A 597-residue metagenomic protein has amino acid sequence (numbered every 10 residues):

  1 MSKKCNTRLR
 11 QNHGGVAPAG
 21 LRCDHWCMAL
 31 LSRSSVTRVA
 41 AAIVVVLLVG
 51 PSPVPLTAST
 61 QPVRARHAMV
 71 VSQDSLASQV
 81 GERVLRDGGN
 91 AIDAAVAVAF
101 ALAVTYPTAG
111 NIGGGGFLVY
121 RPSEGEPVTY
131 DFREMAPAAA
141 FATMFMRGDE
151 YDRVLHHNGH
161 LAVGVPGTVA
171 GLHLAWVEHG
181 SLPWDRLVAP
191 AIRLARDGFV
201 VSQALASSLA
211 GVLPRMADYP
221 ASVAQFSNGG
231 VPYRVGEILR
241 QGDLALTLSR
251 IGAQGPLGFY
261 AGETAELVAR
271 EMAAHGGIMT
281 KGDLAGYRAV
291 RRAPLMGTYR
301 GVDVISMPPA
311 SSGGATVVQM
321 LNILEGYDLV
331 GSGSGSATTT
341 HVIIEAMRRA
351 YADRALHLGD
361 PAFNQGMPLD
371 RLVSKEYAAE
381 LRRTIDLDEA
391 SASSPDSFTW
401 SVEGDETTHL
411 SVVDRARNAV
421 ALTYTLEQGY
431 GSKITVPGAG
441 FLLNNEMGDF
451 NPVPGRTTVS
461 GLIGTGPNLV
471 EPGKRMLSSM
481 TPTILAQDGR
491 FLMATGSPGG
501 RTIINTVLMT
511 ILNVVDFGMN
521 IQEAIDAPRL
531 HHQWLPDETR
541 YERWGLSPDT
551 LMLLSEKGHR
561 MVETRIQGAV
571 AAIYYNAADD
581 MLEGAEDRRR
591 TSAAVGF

Functional and structural regions predicted by a protein language model:
K3-L9, H13-G14: Short terminal hydrophobic/aromatic SLiMs and anchors at protein ends
N6, C23-H25: Short, positively charged and aromatic/hydrophobic N-terminal segments
V39-S52: Bacterial N-terminal signal peptides
V54-Q79, R83, A91-A261, E266-S312 (+4 more regions): Noncatalytic scaffold domains of N-terminal-nucleophile
V104-T129, I278-T280, A419-Q487, F517 (+1 more regions): Active-site rim segments in enzyme catalytic domains, especially the processed small/beta chain of N-terminal
A221, G326-L426, T435-A439, E446 (+3 more regions): Internal maturation/activation junctions in enzymes
R291, G404-T407, G429, S478-M480: Short, small/polar residue-rich loop motifs at catalytic or cofactor-binding pockets
K474, V507, D516-R565: Extended C-terminal subregions enriched in glycine
